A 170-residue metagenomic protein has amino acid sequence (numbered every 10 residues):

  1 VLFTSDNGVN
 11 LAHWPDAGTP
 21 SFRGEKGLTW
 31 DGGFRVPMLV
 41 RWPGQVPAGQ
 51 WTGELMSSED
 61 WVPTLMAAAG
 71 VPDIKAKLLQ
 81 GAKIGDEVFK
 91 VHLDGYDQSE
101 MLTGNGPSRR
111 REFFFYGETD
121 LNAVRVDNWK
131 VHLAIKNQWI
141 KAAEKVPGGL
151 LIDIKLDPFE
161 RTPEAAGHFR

Functional and structural regions predicted by a protein language model:
V1-S5, M38-L39, W61, L65-M66: Beta-strand elements within well-structured catalytic alpha/beta cores of enzymes that handle phosphate/sulfate esters
V9-D31, V46-Q50, E54, E59-R161: C-terminal cap/loop subdomain of S1 sulfatases and analogous C-terminal strand-loop tails that border
W30-D31, V36, W42: Conserved hydrophobic/amphipathic secondary-structure segments that form or flank ligand- or partner-binding grooves
E160-R170: C-terminal structured subdomain/cap of oxidoreductase catalytic cores
